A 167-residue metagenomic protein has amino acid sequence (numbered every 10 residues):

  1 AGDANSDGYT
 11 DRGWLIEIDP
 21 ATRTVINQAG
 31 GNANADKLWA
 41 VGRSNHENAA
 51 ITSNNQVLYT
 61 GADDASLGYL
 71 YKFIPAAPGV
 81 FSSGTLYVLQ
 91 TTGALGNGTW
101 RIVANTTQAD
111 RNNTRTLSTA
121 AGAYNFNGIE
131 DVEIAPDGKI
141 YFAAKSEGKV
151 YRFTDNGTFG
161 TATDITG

Functional and structural regions predicted by a protein language model:
A1-G167: Sequence/structural signature of beta-propeller domains
